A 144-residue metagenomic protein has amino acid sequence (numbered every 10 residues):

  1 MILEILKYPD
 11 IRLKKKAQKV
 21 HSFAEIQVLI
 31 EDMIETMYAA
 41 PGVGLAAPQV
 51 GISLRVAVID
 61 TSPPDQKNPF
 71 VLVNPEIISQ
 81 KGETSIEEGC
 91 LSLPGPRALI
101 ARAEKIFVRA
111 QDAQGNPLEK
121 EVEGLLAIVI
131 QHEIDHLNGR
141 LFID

Functional and structural regions predicted by a protein language model:
M1-D144: Positively charged
